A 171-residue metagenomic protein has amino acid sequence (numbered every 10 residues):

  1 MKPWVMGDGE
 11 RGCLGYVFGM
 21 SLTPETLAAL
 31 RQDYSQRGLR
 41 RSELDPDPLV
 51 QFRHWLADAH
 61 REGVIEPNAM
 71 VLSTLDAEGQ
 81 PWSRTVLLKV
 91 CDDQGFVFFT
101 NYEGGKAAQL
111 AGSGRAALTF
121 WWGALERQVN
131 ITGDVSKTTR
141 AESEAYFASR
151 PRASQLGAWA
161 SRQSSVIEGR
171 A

Functional and structural regions predicted by a protein language model:
D8-G9: Intrinsically disordered, low-complexity proline-rich regions
Y16-A171: Binding-site signature for planar aromatic cofactors or substrates
